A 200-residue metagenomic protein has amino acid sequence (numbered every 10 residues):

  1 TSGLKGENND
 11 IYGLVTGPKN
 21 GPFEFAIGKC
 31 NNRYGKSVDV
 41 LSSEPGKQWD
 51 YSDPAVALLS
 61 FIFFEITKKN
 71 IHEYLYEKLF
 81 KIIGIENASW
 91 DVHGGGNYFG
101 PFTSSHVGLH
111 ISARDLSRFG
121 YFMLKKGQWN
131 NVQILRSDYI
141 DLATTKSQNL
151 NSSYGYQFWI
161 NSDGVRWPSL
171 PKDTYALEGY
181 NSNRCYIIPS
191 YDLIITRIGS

Functional and structural regions predicted by a protein language model:
T1-I85, I111-S117, Y121-K125: Active-site-adjacent helix/loop patches that line small-molecule binding or acyl-intermediate pockets
S42-S52, F102-H110, L177-R184: Solvent-exposed loop and edge beta-strand segments that line ligand/cofactor-binding and catalytic clefts
D50, N87-D91, G108-Y121, Q157 (+2 more regions): Structural recognition of the beta-strand scaffold that forms the well-ordered cores of secreted hydrolase catalytic
E65, S105-L109, W129: Short, surface-exposed loop/turn motifs that are enriched in glycine and acidic residues and include a nearby proline
K78, I82-G108, S112: Mid-domain, small-residue-enriched loop/turn segments at the edges of structured enzyme/sensor domains
E86-N87, V92, T145-I194: Active-site Gly/Thr loop motif
V92-S104, K126-N149: A beta-strand-loop signature enriched in Asp, Gly, Thr, and Trp that corresponds to the sialidase/neuraminidase Asp-box
